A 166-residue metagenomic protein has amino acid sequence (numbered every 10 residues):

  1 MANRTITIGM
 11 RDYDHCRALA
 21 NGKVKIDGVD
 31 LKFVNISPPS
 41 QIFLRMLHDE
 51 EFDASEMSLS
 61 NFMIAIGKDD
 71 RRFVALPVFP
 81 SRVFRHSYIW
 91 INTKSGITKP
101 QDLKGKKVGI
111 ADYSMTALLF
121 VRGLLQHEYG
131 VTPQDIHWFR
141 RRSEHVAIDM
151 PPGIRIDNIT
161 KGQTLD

Functional and structural regions predicted by a protein language model:
M1-R4: Basic/polar N-terminal segments that are highly enriched at the extreme N-terminus, encompassing both cleavable
T7, D14-Q134, W138-A147: Short, glycine-/small- and polar/acidic-enriched structural segments that line small-molecule recognition paths
R140-D166: Active-site glycine-rich loop that binds ribose-phosphate moieties when present
